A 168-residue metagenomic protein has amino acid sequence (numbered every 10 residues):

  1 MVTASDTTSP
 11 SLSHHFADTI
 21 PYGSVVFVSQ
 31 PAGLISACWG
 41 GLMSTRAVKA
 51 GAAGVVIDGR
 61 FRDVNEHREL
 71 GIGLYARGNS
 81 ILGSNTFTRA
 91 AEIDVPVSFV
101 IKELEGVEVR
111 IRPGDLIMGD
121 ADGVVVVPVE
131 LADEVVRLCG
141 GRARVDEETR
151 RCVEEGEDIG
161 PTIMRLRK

Functional and structural regions predicted by a protein language model:
M1-P113, V125-K168: Feature captures the catalytic cores and cofactor-binding loops of soluble hydro-lyases/lyases that act on carboxylate
D120-A121: Short acidic-glycine loop/turn motifs at beta-strand connectors
